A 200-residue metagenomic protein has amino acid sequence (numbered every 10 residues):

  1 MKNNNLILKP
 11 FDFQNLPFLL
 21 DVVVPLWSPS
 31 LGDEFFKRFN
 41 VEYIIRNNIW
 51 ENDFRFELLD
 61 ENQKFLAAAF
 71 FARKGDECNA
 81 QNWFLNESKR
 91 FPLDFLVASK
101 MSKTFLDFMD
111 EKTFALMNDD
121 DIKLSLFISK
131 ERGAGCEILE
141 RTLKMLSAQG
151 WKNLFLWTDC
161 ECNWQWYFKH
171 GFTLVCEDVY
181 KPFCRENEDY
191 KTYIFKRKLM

Functional and structural regions predicted by a protein language model:
N4-D21, R73-K74: A short beta-loop-alpha structural element at the N-terminal edge of CoA-dependent acyl/N-acetyltransferase catalytic
N4-L6, N62-A68, I122: Glycine-rich phosphate/pyrophosphate-binding loop shared by adenosine-nucleotide-utilizing enzymes
D33-F56, E61-F65, F70: Active-site rim helix/loop that mediates acceptor-substrate recognition in acyltransferases
R73-L126, P182-N187: Conserved acyl-donor/pantetheine-binding loop and adjacent beta-alpha core of acyl/acetyltransferases and related
N118-I122, S147-D159: Conserved GNAT acetyl-CoA-binding A-motif
E131-M145: Conserved acetyl-CoA-binding loop-helix of GNAT-fold acetyltransferases
C136, A148, C160-D178: Conserved active-site alpha-helix within GNAT-family acetyltransferase domains
F155-W157, T173-Y190: Conserved catalytic-core motifs of GNAT/GCN5-like acyltransferases
